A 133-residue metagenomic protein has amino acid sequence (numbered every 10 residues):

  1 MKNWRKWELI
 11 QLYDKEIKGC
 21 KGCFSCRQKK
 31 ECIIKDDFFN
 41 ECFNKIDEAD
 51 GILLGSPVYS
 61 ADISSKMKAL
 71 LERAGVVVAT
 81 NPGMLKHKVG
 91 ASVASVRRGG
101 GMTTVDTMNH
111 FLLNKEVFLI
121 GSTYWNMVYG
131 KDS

Functional and structural regions predicted by a protein language model:
M1-W4: N-terminal beta1-alpha1 ligand-phosphate binding loop
K6-E8, V89: Residues at the starts of beta-strands that form the adenosine-phosphate
E8-Q11, G121: A structural preference for short, hydrophobic beta-strand core positions in alpha/beta folds
L12-C32, K131-S133: N-terminal beta-loop-helix "entrance" segment that forms/cooperates in small-molecule cofactor or anionic ligand
K15, A61, M127: Positions that flank functional sites
I33-Y124: Helix-loop-strand module that forms the ligand-binding subsite of alpha/beta enzymes
T123-M127, D132-S133: C-terminal helical/coil "lid" or tail adjacent to the Rossmann-like core of SAM-dependent
